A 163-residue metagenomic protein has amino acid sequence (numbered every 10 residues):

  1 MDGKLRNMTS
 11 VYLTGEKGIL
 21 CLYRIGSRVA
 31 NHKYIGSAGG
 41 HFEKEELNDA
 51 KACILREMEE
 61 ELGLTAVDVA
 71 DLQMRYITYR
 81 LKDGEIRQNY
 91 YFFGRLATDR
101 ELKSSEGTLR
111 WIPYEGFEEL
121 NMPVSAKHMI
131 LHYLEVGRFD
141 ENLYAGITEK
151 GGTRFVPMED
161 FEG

Functional and structural regions predicted by a protein language model:
M1-C21, H41-E43: Conserved N-terminal beta-strand and adjoining loop/helix that marks the start of the Nudix/MutT-like hydrolase domain
N7-T9, K17, Q88-Y90, G107 (+1 more regions): Change "...and in nucleic-acid phosphodiester-cleaving endonucleases..." to "...and in nucleic-acid processing enzymes
L13, Y91-R95, W111-P113: Short, well-ordered beta-strand micro-motif
K17, I77-E101, L131-H132, V136: Active-site-adjacent beta-strand/loop module that shapes the phosphate/pyrophosphate-binding cleft
G18-R56, T148, T153-G163: Conserved Nudix-box catalytic region and its N-terminal flanking loop in Nudix hydrolases and closely related
E57, E61, T65: Short alpha-helical functional segments enriched in proximate histidine and acidic residues
T65-R75: A short coil-to-beta-strand element that immediately follows conserved catalytic motifs
L102-Y133, V156-E159: NUDIX/MutT-family hydrolases
